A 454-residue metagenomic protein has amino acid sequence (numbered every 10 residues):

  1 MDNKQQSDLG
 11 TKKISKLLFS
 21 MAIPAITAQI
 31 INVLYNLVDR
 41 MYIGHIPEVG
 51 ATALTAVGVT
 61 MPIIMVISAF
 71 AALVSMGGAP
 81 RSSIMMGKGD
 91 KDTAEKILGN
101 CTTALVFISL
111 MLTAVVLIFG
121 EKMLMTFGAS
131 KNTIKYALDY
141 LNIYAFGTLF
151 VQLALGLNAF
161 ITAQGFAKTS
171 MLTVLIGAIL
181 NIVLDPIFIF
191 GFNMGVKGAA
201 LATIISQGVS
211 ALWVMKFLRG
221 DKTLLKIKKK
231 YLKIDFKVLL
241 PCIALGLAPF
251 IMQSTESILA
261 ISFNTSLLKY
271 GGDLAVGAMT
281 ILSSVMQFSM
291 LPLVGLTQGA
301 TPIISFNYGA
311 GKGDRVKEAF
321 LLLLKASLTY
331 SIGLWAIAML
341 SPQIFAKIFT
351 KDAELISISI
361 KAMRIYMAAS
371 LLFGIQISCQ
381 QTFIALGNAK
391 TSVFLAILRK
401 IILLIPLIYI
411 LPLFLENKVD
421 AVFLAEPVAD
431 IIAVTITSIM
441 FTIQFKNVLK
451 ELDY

Functional and structural regions predicted by a protein language model:
M1-A22, S82-G147, N193-L247, I304-A369 (+1 more regions): Short alpha-helical transmembrane segments in multi-pass integral membrane proteins
A25, Q29, M41, P80 (+16 more regions): Transmembrane alpha-helix boundary and packing residues in multipass membrane permease domains and related
I26-P80, Y144-V151, L240-N307, S327-W335 (+3 more regions): Transmembrane helix-bundle signature of multi-pass secondary active exporters and lipid flippases
N32, N36, R40, G44 (+10 more regions): Juxtamembrane/transmembrane-helix interface segments of polytopic membrane transporters
L34-L37, H45, A51, M85-K88 (+6 more regions): Helix-loop interface residues and adjacent transmembrane-helix termini in multi-pass membrane transporters, primarily
L54-A114, V151-S170, A278-P342, F373-L395: Small-residue-rich hydrophobic transmembrane alpha-helices
V66, N181-D185, A211-M215, F288-L291 (+3 more regions): Hydrophobic transmembrane alpha-helices of multi-pass small-molecule transporters
S75, Y144-T162, S170-A178, A199-L212 (+4 more regions): Short runs within selected transmembrane alpha-helices of multi-pass transporters and secretion channels
